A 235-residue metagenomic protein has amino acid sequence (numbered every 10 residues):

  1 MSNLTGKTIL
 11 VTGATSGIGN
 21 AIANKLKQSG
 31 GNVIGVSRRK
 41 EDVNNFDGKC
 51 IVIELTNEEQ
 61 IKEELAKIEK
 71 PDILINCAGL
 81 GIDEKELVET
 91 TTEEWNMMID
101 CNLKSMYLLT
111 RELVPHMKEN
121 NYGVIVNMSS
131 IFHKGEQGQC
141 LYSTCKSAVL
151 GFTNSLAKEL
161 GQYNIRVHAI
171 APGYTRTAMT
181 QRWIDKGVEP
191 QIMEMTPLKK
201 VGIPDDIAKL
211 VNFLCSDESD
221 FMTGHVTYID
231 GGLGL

Functional and structural regions predicted by a protein language model:
T15-S16: Conserved glycine-rich cofactor-binding loop
A78-D83, G232: Conserved NAD(P)H cofactor-binding loop of Rossmann-fold oxidoreductase domains
K85-L87, E94-I99, I192: Substrate-binding pocket helix/loop in short-chain dehydrogenase/reductase
Y107, Y122, K200-I229, G234: C-terminal substrate-recognition "lid" of short-chain dehydrogenase/reductases
T110-R111, N154: A short, exposed helix-loop element centered on a Lys and neighboring polar residues
V126-A148, T153-N154, K158-Q162: Catalytic loop of short-chain dehydrogenase/reductase
G161, R166, M222-G224: Short, small/polar-rich loop/turn modules that mediate ligand/substrate recognition or access, typified
